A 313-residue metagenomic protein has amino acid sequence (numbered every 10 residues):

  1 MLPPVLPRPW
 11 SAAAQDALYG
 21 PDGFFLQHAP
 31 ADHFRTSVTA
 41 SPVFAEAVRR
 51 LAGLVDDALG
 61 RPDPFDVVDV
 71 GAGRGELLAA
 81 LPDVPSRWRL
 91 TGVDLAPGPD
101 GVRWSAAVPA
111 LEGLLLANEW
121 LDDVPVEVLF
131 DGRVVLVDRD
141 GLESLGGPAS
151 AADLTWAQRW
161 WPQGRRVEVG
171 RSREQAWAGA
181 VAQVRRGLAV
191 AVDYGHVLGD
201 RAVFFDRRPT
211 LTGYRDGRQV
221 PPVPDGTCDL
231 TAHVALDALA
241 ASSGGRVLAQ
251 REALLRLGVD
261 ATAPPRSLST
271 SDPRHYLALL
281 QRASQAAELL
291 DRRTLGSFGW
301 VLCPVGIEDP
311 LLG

Functional and structural regions predicted by a protein language model:
M1-P109, L129, R266, A286-G313: Rossmann-like AdoMet
S11, D123, L198-R201: Short, solvent-exposed beta-strand-terminating loops
T39, L154-G313: Long, Lys/Arg- and hydrophobic-enriched amphipathic alpha-helices
V68, V93, L115-N118, V192: Active-site flanking residues adjacent to catalytic metal/cofactor-binding acidic residues
G73-E76, D122, H196-V197: Gly/Ser/Thr-rich loops at beta-strand to alpha-helix junctions that form or flank small-molecule/cofactor-binding
E112-G113, G187: Conserved acidic residues
L114-P162, F204-G213: A mobile, often basic/glycine-rich helix-loop segment that functions as the active-site lid/recognition loop
